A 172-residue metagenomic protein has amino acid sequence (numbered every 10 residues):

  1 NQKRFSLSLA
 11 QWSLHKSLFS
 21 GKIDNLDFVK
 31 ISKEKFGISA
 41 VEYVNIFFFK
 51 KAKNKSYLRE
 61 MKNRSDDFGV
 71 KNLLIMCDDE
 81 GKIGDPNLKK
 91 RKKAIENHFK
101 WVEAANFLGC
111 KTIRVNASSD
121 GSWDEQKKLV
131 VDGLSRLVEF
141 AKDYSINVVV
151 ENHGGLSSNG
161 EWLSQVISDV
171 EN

Functional and structural regions predicted by a protein language model:
N1-L108, E125-K128, D132-S135, K142: N-terminal pre-domain/capping segments
R4, K22, A40-V41, V131-N172: Acidic/histidine-rich catalytic cores of soluble enzymes
V102-E125, Y144-S157: Active-site groove signature of glycoside hydrolases
